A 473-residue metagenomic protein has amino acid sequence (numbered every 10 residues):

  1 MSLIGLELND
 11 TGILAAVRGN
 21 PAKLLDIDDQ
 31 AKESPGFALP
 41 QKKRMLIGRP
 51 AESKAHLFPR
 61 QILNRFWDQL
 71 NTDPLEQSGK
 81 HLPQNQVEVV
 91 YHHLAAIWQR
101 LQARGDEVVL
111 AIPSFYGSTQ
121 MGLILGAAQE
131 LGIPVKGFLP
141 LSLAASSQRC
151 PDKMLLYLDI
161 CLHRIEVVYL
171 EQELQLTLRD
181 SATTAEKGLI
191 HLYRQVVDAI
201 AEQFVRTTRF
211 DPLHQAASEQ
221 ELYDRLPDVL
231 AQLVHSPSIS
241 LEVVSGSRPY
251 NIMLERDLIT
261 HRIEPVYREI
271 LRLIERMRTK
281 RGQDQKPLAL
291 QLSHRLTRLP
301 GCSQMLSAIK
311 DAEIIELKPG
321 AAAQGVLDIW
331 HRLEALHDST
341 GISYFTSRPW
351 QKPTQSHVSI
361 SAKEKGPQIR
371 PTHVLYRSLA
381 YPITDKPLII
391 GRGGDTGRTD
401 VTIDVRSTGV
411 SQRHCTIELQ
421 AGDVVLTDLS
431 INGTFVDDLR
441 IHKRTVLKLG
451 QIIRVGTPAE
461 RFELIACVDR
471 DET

Functional and structural regions predicted by a protein language model:
M1-D26, A31, R149-R179, V196 (+1 more regions): Gly/Thr-rich phosphate-binding beta-strand-loop-beta motif of the actin/hexokinase/Hsp70
M1-I4, G132-C161, G325-R332: Conserved phosphate-binding catalytic cores of ATP/NTP-utilizing and phosphoryl-transfer enzymes
G12, P21-A111, L233-V234, L241 (+1 more regions): Conserved phosphate-binding loops in N-terminal lobes of ATP-dependent enzymes of the actin/Hsp70/sugar-kinase
P35, L170-R256: Phosphate-binding glycine-rich/basic clefts of nucleotide- and phosphate-handling proteins, predominantly
L94-V108, R206-Q215, I270-A289: Phosphate/pyrophosphate-binding loops at sites that engage ATP/ADP/AMP, CoA/4′-phosphopantetheine, polyphosphate
Q232-K352: Helical "lid/coupling" subdomains associated with nucleotide-phosphate turnover
R332-T408, E418, I452, G456-T473: Intrinsically disordered, low-complexity acidic Ser/Thr-rich regulatory segments
T399-V401, H414-I452: Forkhead-associated
